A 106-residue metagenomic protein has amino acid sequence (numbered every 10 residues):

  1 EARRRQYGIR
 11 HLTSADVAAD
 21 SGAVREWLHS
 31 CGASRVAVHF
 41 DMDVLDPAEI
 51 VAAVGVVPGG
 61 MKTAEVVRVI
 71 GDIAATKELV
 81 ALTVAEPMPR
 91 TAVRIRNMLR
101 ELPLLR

Functional and structural regions predicted by a protein language model:
R3-R106: Catalytic cores of soluble, metal-dependent hydrolases
